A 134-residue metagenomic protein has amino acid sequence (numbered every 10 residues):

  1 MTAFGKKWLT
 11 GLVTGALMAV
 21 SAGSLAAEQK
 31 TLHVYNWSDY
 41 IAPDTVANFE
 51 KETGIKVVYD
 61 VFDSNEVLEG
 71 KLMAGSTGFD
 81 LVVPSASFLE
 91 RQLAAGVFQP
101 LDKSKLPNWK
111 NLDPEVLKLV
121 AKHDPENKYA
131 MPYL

Functional and structural regions predicted by a protein language model:
M1-L12: Bacterial N-terminal signal peptides that target proteins for export
K7, A22-A27: Sec/Tat signal peptide C-region and signal peptidase I cleavage site
G11-S21: Bacterial N-terminal signal peptides
V13, M73, A94-V97, D102 (+1 more regions): A generic structural signal for secondary-structure junctions that act as hinges or helix/strand caps at the edges
A27-Q92: Early extracytoplasmic/lumenal segment of secretory-pathway proteins
V46, A94-G96, P114: Short aromatic-enriched loop/helix-cap "lid" or pocket-rim segments at secondary-structure transitions that line
T77-L81, Q99-L134: A structural signal for short loop-to-beta-strand junctions that line the ligand-binding cleft of periplasmic/secreted
